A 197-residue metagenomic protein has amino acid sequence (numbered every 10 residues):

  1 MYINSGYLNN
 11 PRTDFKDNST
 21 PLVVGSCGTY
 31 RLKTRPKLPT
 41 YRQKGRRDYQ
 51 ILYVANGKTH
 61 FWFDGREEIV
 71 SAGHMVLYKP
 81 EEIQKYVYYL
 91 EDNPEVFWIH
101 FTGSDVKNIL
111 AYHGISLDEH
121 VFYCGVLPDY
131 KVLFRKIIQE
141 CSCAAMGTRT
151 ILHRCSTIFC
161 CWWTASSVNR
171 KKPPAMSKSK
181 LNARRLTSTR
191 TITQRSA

Functional and structural regions predicted by a protein language model:
M1-N9, V106-I109, V132-R135: Short, charged, low-hydrophobicity "junction" segments
M1-V23, E140, S166-V168: A short, N-terminal "cap"/entry segment at the start of jelly-roll beta-barrel domains of the cupin/DSBH fold
N10-R12, S19, S26-S116: N-terminal regulatory/effector-sensing and dimerization cores that precede helix-turn-helix DNA-binding domains
I51, V70-G73, F159, R184 (+1 more regions): Hydrophobic packing within well-folded, soluble alpha/beta domains
A55, T164, T189, T193: Short, locally clustered residues in the helix-turn-helix/winged-helix DNA-binding domain
I109-A175, L186: Amphipathic alpha-helical segments enriched in hydrophobic/aromatic residues interleaved with Lys/Arg
P174-A197: DNA-binding recognition helix and immediately preceding turn/loop of helix-turn-helix/winged-helix domains
